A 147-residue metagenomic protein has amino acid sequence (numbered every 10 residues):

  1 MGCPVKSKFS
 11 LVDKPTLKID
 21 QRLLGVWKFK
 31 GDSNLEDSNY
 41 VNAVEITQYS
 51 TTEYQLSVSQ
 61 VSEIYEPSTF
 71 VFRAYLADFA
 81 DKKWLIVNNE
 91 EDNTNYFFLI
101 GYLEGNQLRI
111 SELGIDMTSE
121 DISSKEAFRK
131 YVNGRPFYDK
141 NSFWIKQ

Functional and structural regions predicted by a protein language model:
P4-D20, D32-V41, Q48-Q147: Calycin-type beta-barrel ligand-binding domains and close structural analogs
Q21-V26: A glycine-anchored, Pro-Gly-centered beta-turn/N-cap motif
K28-K30: Short edge beta-strand/loop segments characteristic of extracellular beta-sandwich folds
